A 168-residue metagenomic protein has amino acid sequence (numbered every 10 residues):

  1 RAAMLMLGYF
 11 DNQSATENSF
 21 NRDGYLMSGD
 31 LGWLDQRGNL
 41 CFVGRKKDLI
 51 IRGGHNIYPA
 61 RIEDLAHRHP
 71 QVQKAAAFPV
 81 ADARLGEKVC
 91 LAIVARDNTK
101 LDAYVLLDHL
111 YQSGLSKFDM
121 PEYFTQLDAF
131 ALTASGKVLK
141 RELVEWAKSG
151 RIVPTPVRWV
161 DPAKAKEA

Functional and structural regions predicted by a protein language model:
A2, L7-G8, E17-D23, G29-D119 (+3 more regions): AMP-binding/adenylate-forming catalytic core of the ANL superfamily
Y123-A134: Short proline/glycine- and acidic-rich turn/helix-capping motifs at secondary-structure junctions
W146-A168: Acidic/polar alpha-helix N-cap and adjacent early helical turns within long charge-rich amphipathic helices/linkers
